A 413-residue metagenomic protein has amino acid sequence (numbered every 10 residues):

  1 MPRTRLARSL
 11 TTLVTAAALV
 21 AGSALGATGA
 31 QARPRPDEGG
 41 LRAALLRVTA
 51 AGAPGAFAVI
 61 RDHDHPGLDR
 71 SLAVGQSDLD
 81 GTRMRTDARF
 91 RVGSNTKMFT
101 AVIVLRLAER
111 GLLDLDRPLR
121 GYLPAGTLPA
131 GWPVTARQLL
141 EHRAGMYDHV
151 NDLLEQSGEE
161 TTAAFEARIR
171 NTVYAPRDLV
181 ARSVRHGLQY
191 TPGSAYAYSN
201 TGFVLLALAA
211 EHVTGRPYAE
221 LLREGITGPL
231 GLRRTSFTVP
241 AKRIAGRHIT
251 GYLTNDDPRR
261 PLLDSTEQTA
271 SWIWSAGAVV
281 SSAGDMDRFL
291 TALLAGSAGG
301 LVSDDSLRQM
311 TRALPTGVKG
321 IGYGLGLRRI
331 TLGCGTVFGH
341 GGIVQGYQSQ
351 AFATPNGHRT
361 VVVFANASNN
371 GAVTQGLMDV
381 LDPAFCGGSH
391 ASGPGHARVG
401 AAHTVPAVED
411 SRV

Functional and structural regions predicted by a protein language model:
P2-T4, G22, G29-G75, T214 (+1 more regions): Catalytic loop of the DD-peptidase/beta-lactamase superfamily, centered on the K-T-G motif and neighboring
P2-V14: Bacterial N-terminal signal peptides that target proteins for export
L13-A24: Bacterial N-terminal signal peptides
D37, L41, V92, T96 (+5 more regions): Hydrophobic (often cysteine-bearing) scaffold residues that line and stabilize catalytic clefts of nucleotide/cofactor
A53, L112-L113, R216, L232: Helix N-cap/coil-helix junction residues
P54, D80-Q138, Y190-S199, W274: Short active-site loop at a secondary-structure junction that contains or immediately precedes the catalytic residue(s)
A130-V337: Short, surface-exposed loop or secondary-structure junction motifs that flank catalytic or metal-binding residues
